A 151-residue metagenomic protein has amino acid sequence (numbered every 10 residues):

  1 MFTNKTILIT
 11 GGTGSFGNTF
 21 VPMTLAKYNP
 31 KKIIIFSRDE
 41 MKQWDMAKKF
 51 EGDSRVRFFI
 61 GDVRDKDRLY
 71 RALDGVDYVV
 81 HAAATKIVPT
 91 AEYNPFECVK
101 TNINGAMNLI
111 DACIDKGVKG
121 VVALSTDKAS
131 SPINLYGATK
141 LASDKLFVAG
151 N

Functional and structural regions predicted by a protein language model:
T3-T6, P30, V76, V118: Phosphate-coordination loops involved in phosphoryl transfer and adenosine-cofactor binding
K5-K27: N-terminal Rossmann NAD(P)H-binding glycine-rich loop of SDR-like oxidoreductase domains
M23-K32, G117: Conserved S-adenosyl-L-methionine
Y28-K42: Conserved glycine-rich Rossmann-like NAD(P)H-binding loop of the short-chain dehydrogenase/reductase
S37, F59-I60, K100: Conserved residues in the N-terminal Rossmann fold of short-chain dehydrogenase/reductase
E51, R57-Y78: Conserved Rossmann-fold cofactor-binding substructure of NAD(P)-dependent oxidoreductases
Y78-H81, T85-K145, A149: Conserved Rossmann-fold NAD(P)-dependent oxidoreductase catalytic core, especially the SDR/UDP-sugar
